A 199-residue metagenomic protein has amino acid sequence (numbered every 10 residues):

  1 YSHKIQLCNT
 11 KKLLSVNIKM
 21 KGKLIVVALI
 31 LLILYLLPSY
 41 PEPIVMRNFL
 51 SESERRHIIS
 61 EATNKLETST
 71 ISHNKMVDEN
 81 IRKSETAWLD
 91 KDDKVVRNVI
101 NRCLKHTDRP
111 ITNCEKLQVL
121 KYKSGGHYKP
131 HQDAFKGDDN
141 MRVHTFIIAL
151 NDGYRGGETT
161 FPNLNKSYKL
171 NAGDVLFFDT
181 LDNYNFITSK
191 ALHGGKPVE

Functional and structural regions predicted by a protein language model:
S15-E199: Fe(II)/2-oxoglutarate oxygenase catalytic core
